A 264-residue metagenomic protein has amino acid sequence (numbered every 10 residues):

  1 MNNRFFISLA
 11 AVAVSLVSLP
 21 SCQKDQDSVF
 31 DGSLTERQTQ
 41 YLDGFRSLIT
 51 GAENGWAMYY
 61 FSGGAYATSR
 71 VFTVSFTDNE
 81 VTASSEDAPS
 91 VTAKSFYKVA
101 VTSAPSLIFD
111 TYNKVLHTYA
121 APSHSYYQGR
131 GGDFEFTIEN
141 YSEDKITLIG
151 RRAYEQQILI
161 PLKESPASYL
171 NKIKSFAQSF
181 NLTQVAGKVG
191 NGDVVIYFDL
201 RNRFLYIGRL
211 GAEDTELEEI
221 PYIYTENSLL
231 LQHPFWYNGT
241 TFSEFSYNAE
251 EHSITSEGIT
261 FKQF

Functional and structural regions predicted by a protein language model:
M1-L9: Bacterial N-terminal signal peptides that target proteins for export
A10-L16: Hydrophobic helical h-region of N-terminal Sec-dependent signal peptides in bacterial secretory/periplasmic proteins
V17-S21: C-terminal motif of bacterial Sec signal peptides marking the signal peptidase cleavage site
Q23-S106, L170-F180: Acidic/polar, low-complexity intrinsically disordered N-terminal segments immediately downstream of a Sec signal
G55-A67, S84-S90, Y119-G131, V185-V189 (+2 more regions): Short, solvent-exposed secondary-structure boundary motifs
V71-S75, S95-K98, D133-E139, I220 (+1 more regions): Hydrophobic/aromatic beta-strand elements that line small-molecule binding cavities or substrate pockets in beta-rich
E80-R201, L205: Long, acidic/polar, low-complexity amphipathic helices and coiled-coil-like
R152-Q156, L162-F264: Preference for solvent-exposed, low-hydrophobicity sequence contexts
